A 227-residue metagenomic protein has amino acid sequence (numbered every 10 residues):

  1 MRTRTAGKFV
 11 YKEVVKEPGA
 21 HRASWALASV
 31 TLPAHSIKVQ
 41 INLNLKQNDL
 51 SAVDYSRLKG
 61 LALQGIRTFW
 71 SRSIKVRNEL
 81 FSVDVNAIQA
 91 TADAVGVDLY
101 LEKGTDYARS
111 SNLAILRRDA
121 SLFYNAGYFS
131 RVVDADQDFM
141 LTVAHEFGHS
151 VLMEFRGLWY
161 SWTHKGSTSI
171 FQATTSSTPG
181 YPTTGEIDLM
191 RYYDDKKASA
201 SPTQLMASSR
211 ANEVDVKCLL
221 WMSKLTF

Functional and structural regions predicted by a protein language model:
M1-R2: Charged, compositionally biased non-catalytic regions
A6, K12-Q40, L45-I88: Zn2+-dependent metallopeptidase catalytic core
L32, A92-A94, Y107-A108, Y181-G185: Extracellular/periplasmic catalytic domains that process cell-envelope and extracellular macromolecules
A34-L43, V95-D98, G127-R131, D188-M190: Hydrophobic beta-strand segments of well-ordered beta-sheets in folded domains
L45-V53, G104-L116, K196-M206: Short, surface-exposed beta-strand/loop "edge" segments at domain boundaries and coil↔beta transitions
S56-A173: Metzincin-family zinc-dependent endopeptidase catalytic domain
S130-F227: The catalytic-center signature of Zn2+-dependent metalloproteases
